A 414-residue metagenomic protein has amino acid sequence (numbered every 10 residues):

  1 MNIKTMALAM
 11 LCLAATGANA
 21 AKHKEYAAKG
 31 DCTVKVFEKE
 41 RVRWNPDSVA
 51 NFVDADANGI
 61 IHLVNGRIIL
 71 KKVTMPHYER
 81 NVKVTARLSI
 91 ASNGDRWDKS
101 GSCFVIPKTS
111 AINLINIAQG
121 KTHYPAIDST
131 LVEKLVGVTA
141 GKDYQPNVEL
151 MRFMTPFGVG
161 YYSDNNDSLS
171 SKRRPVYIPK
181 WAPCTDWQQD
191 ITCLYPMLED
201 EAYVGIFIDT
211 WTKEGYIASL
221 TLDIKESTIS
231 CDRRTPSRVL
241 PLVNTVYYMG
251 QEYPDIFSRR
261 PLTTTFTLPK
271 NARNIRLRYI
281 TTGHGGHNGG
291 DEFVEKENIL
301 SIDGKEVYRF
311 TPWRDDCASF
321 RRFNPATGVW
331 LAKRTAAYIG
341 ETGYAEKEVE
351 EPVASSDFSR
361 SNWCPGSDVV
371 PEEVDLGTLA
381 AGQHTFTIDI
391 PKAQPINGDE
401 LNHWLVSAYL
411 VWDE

Functional and structural regions predicted by a protein language model:
M1-E25: Bacterial Sec-dependent N-terminal signal peptides
A21-E414: Extracellular/secretory-pathway and virion-surface proteins
